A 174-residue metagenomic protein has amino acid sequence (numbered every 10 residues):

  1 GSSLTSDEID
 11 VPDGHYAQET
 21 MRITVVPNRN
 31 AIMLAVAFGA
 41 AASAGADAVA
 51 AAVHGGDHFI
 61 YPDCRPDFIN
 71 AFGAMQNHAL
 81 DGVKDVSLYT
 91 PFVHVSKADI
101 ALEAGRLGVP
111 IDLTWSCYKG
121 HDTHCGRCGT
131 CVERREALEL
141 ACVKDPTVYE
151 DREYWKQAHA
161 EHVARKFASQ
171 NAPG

Functional and structural regions predicted by a protein language model:
G1-G108: ATP-dependent adenylation/nucleotidyltransferase module used to activate substrates
A31, A35, W115-E136: Local cysteine-cluster metal-coordination motifs and their immediate loop/turn environment, predominantly Fe-S cluster
A44, D112, G126: Structured loop/turn residues at beta-strand edges in well-structured enzyme cores
F59-I60, T123, G129-K156: Iron-sulfur (Fe-S) cluster-binding segments and ferredoxin-like electron-carrier domains, especially [2Fe-2S]
N77, G105, V109, E133-E136 (+1 more regions): A generic structural signal for secondary-structure junctions that act as hinges or helix/strand caps at the edges
A79-K84, D122, P146-V148, H159-A164: Short C-terminal domain-edge/linker segments immediately following a structured domain
A104-R106, I111-G120: Short, intrinsically disordered, charge-biased short linear motifs at domain edges
Y149-G174: Long, charge-rich boundary regions
